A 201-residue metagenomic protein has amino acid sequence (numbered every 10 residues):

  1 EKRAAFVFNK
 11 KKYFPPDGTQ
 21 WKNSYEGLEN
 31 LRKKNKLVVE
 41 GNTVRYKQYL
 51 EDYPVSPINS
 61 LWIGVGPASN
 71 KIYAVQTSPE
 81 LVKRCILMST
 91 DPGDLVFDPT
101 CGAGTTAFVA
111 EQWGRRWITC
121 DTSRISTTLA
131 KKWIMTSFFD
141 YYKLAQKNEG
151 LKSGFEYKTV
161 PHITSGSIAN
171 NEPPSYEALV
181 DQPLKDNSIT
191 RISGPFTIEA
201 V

Functional and structural regions predicted by a protein language model:
E1-G18: Non-catalytic nucleic-acid substrate-recognition regions in nucleic-acid-modifying enzymes
F8, K33-K36, G41-V201: S-adenosyl-L-methionine-dependent nucleic acid methyltransferase catalytic domains
D17-T19, Y73-A74: Short conserved micro-motifs at the rims of enzyme active sites and ligand-binding pockets
T19-Q20, P67: Short, solvent-exposed loop/turn segments at secondary-structure junctions
